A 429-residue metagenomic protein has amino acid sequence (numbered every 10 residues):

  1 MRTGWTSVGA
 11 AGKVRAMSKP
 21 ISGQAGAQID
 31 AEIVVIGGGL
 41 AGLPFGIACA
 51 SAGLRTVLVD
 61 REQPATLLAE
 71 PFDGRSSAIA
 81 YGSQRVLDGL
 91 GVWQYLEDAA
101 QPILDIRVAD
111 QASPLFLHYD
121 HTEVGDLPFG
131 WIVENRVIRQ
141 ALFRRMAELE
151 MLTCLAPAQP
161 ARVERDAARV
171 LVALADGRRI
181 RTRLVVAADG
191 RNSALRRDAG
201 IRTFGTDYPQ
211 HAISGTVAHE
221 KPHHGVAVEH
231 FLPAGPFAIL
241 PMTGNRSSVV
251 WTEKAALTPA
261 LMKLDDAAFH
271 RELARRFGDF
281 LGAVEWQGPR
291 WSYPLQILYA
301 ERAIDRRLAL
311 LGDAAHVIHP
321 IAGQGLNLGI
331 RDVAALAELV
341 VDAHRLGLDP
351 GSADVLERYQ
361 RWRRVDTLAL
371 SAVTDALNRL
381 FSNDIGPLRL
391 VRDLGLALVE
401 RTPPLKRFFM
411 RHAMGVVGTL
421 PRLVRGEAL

Functional and structural regions predicted by a protein language model:
M1-I33, S51-A52: Extreme N-terminal leader/targeting segments of oxidoreductases
M17, E338-L429: C-terminal helical "tail/cap" subdomain of flavin- and related membrane-associated enzymes
A27-D30, D88-G89, A99-D198, T206-H211 (+1 more regions): Conserved N-terminal helical subregion
E32-L58: N-terminal Rossmann-like FAD-binding beta1-loop-alpha1 element of flavoenzymes
A50-R75: Glycine-rich FAD pyrophosphate-binding loop
G82, N192-A227, N245-S247, E253-L257 (+1 more regions): Central beta-strand plus flanking loop segment that forms part of the substrate or channel wall within the catalytic
L232-P294: Conserved FAD/dinucleotide-binding core of flavoprotein oxidoreductases
I304-P320: Short FAD-binding loop at a beta-strand-to-alpha-helix junction that anchors the flavin cofactor in diverse
